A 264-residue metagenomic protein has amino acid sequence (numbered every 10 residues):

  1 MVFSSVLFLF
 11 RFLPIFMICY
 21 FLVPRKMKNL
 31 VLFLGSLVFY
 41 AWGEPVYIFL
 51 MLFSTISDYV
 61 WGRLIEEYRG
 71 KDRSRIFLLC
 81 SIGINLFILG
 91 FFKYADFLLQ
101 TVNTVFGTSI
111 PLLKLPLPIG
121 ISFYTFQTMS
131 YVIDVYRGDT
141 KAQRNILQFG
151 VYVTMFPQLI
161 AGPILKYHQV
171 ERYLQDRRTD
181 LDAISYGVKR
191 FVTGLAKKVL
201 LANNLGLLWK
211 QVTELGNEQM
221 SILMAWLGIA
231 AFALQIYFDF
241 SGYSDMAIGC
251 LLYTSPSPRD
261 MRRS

Functional and structural regions predicted by a protein language model:
M1-R259: Membrane-embedded transmembrane alpha-helical bundles that form the catalytic cores of multi-pass lipid-modifying
